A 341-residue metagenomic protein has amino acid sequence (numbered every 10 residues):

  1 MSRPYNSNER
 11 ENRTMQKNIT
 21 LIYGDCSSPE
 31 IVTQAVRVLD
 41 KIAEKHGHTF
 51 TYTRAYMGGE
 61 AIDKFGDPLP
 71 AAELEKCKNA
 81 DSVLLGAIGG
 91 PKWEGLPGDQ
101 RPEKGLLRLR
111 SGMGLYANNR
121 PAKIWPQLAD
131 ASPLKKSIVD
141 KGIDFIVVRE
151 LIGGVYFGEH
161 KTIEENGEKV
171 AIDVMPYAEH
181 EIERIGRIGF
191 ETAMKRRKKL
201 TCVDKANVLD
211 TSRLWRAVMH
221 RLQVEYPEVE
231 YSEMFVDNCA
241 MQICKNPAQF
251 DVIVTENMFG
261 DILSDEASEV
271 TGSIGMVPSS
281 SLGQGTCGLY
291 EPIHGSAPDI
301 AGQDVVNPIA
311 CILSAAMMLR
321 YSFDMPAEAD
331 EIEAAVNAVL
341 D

Functional and structural regions predicted by a protein language model:
S2-R3: Short, low-complexity intrinsically disordered segments enriched in A/P/G/S/L with frequent Arg, especially at protein
M15-C26, T53-A55: Generic N-terminal amphipathic, Lys/Arg-enriched alpha-helix
T20-R37, K41-A43, G167-D237, Q249: Glycine-rich phosphate/diphosphate-binding loop of Rossmann-like nucleotide-binding domains
D25-S28, D81, V148, G189 (+3 more regions): Buried hydrophobic positions in well-ordered alpha/beta secondary-structure cores of metabolic enzymes
K45-A71, M241-I243: N-terminal beta-loop-helix "entrance" segment that forms/cooperates in small-molecule cofactor or anionic ligand
G58, Q127, M234-M241: Short acidic loop-to-helix transition motifs that present clustered carboxylates
G59-I62, C244-D341: Glycine-rich phosphate/nucleotide-binding loop
D63-I172, M258-G260: N-terminal glycine-rich phosphate/adenylate-binding segment common to multiple enzyme folds
